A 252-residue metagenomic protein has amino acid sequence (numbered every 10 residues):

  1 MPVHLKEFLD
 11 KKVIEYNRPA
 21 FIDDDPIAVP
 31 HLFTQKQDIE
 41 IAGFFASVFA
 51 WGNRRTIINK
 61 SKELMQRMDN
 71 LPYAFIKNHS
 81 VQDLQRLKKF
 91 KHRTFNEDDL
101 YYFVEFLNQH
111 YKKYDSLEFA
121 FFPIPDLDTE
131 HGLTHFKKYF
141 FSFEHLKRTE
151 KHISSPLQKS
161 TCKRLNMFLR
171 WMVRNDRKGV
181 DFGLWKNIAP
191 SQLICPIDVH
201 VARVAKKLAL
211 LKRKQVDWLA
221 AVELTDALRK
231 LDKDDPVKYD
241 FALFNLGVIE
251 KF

Functional and structural regions predicted by a protein language model:
M1-F252: HhH-family (HhH-GPD) DNA N-glycosylase catalytic core used in base-excision repair
